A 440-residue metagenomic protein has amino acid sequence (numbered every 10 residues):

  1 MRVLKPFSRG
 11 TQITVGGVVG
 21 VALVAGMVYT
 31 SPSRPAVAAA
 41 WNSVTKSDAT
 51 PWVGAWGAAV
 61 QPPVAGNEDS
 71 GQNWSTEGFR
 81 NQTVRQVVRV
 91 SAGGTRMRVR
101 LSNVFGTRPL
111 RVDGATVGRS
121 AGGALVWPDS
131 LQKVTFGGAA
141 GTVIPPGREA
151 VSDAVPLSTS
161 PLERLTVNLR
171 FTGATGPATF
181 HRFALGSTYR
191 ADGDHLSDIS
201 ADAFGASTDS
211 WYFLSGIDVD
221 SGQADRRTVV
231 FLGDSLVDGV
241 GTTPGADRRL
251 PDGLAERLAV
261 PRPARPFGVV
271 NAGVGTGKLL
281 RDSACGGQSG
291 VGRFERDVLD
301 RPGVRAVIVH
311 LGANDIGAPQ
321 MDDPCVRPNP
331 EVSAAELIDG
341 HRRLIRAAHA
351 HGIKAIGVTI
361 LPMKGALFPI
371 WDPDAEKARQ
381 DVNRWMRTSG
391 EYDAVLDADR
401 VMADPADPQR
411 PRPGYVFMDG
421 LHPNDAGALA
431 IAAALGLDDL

Functional and structural regions predicted by a protein language model:
R2-L232, T242-P244: N-terminal secretory targeting modules
W56, R80-Q86, P109, A115-G123 (+7 more regions): Conserved SGNH/GDSL esterase-like catalytic core that processes O-acyl groups on lipids and polysaccharides
S102, R170, L232-S235, N271-T276 (+4 more regions): Active-site-proximal beta-strand/loop segments in catalytic clefts of secreted hydrolases
V237, A255, A259-P263, L299-G303 (+4 more regions): Sec-exported extracytoplasmic/periplasmic mature domains
G268, K354-I356, A394: Proline-centered loop/turn at the N-terminus of a beta-strand
Q288, E331-R342, E376-Q380, D425 (+1 more regions): Non-membrane alpha-helical structural segments and their capping/turn regions in soluble enzymes
H310-D315, L344-R379: Active-site segments of SGNH/GDSL-like serine hydrolases that catalyze O-acetyl group transfer/hydrolysis on lipids
L361-L440: Catalytic His-Asp segment of secreted/periplasmic serine-dependent ester chemistry enzymes
